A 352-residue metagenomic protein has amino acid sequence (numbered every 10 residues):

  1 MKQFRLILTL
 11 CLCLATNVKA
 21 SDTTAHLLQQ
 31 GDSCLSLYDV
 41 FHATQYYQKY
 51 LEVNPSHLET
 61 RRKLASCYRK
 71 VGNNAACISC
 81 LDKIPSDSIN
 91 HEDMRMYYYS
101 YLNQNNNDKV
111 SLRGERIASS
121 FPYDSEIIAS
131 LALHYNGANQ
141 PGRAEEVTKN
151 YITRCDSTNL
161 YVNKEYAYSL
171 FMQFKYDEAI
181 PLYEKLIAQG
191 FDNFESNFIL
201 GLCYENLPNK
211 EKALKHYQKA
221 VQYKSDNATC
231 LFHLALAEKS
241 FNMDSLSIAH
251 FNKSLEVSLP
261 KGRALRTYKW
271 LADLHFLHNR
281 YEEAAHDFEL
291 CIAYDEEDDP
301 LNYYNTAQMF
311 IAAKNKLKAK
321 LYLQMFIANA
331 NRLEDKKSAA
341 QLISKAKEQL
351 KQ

Functional and structural regions predicted by a protein language model:
V18-D82, S86-R95, L102, S344-Q352: N-terminal leader/linker segments that initiate helical-solenoid repeat arrays
T23-A25, L58-E59, N90-E92, S125-E126 (+6 more regions): Helix-start (N-cap) detector for alpha-helical repeat units in TPR-like alpha-solenoids, especially tetratricopeptide
Q29, K63-S66, M96-Y99, S130-L133 (+7 more regions): Canonical tetratricopeptide repeat
S36-L37, K70-V71, N103-Q104, G137-A138 (+6 more regions): Register position in tetratricopeptide repeats
V53, S86-D87, S120-F121, R154-C155 (+5 more regions): Structural marker of alpha-solenoid helical repeat scaffolds
A312, L317-Q352: Terminal, low-structured helical/coil segments at or just beyond the last alpha-helical repeat
